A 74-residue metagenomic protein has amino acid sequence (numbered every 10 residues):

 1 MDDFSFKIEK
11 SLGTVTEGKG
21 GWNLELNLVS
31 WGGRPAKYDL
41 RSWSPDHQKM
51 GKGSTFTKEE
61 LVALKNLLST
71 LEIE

Functional and structural regions predicted by a protein language model:
M1-E74: Positively charged, low-complexity terminal tracts and the immediately adjacent first secondary-structure elements
